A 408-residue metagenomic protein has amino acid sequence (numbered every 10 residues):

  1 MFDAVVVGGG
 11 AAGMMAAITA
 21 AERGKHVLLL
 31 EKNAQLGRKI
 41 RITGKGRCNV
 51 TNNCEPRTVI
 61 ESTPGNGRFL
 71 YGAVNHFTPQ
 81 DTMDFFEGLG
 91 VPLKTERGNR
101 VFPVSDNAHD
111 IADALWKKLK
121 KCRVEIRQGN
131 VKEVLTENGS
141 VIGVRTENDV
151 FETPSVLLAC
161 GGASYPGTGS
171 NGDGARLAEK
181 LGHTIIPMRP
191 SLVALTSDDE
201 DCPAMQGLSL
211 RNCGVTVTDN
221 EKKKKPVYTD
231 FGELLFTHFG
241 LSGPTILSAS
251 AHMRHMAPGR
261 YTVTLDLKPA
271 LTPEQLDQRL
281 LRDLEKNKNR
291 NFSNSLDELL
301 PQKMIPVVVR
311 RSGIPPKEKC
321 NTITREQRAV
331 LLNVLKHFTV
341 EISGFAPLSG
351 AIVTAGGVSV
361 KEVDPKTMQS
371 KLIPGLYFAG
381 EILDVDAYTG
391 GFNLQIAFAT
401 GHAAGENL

Functional and structural regions predicted by a protein language model:
F2-L29, A404-L408: N-terminal Rossmann-like FAD-binding beta1-loop-alpha1 element of flavoenzymes
V5-V7, L30, V144, F151-P166 (+3 more regions): Short hydrophobic core segments
K32-E125, N130, F236: Conserved N-terminal/central alpha/beta ligand/cofactor-binding core
A34-L36, R41-I42, V50, P56-R57 (+3 more regions): An anion/pyrophosphate-binding glycine-rich loop and adjacent beta-alpha core in soluble alpha-beta enzymes
R127-N130, P306-D386: A glycine-rich dinucleotide-binding beta-alpha-beta segment and adjacent secondary-structure elements that constitute
R127-S140: A conserved short coil-to-beta-strand element within the FAD-binding core of flavoproteins
S155-D201: Glycine-rich loop(s) and the adjacent beta-strand/alpha-helix scaffold that form part
S164-L181, D384-L408: A conserved FAD-binding loop/helix module that cradles the flavin
